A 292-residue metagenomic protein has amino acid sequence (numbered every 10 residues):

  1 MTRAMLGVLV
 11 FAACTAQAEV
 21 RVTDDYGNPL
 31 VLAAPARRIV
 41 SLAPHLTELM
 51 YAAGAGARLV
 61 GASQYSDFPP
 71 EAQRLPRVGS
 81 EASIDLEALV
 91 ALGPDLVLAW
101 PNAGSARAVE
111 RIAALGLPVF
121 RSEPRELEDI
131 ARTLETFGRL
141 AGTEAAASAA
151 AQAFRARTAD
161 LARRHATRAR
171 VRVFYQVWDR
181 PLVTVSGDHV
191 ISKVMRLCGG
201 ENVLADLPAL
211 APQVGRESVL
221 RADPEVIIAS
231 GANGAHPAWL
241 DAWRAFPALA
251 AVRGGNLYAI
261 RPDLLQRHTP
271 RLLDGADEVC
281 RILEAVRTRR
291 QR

Functional and structural regions predicted by a protein language model:
M1-L6: Bacterial N-terminal signal peptides that target proteins for export
L9-A18: Hydrophobic h-region of N-terminal signal peptides that target proteins for export in Gram-negative bacteria
V22, N28-P29, D95-L96, W100 (+4 more regions): Extracytoplasmic substrate-binding proteins
D25-G27, V78-E87, A103, L207-R216: Short helix-initiation/N-cap motifs at beta->coil->alpha
R37-L92, L96-N102, V203, G231: A short, structured surface patch at a secondary-structure boundary
A55, R74, A114-G116, C198 (+1 more regions): Short, structured coil segments at secondary-structure junctions
S63, D188-A211, G231, Y258-A259: His/Asp/Glu-enriched short active-site or ligand-binding loop at hydrolase and phosphoryl-transfer sites
L86-G93, L115, V214-D223: Short helices/loops that flank or line small-molecule/ion binding pockets
